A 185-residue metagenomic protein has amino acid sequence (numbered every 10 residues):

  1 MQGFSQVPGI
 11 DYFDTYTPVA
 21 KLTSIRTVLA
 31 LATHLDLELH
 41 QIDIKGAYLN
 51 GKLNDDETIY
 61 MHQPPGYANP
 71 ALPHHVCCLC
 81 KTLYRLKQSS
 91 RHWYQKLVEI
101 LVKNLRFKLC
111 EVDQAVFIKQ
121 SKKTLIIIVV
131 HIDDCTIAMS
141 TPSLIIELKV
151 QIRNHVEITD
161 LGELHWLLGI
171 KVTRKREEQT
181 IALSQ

Functional and structural regions predicted by a protein language model:
M1-Q185: Long, low-complexity, charge-biased intrinsically disordered regions
